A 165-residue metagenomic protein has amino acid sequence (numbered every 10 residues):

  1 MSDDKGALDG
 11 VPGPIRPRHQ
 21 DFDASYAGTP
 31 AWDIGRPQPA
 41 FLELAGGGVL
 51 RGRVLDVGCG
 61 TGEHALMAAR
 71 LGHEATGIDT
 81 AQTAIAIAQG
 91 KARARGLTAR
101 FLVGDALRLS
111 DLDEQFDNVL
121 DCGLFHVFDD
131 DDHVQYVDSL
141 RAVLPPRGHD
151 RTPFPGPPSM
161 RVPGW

Functional and structural regions predicted by a protein language model:
S2-V57, T61-E114, F128-V143, R147-W165: Class I (Rossmann-like) S-adenosyl-L-methionine-dependent methyltransferase catalytic domain, capturing the SAM-binding
D117: Conserved acidic residues
L120: A conserved beta-strand element that flanks and buttresses the S-adenosyl-L-methionine
G123-V127: Short catalytic micro-motifs in class I SAM-dependent methyltransferases
